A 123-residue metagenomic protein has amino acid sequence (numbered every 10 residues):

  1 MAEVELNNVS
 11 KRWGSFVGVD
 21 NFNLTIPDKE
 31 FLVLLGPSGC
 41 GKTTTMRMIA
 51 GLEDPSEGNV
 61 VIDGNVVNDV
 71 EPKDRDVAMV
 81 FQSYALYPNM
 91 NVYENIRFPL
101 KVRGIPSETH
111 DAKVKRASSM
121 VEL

Functional and structural regions predicted by a protein language model:
W13-V17: Short coil-to-beta microelement around the adenine-binding A-loop and adjacent beta1/P-loop entry of ABC ATPase
L35-P37: The feature captures the beta-strand-to-loop junction immediately N-terminal to the Walker
A50: Helix-to-loop junction immediately C-terminal to a conserved catalytic motif
S56-N59, Y93, T109: Conserved coupling/switch loops of ABC nucleotide-binding domains, chiefly the family-specific signature
N59-V61, N65-V66: ATP-binding/catalytic-site motifs of ATP-hydrolyzing domains
V66-N68, K101-L123: Conserved ABC ATPase "signature" region
M90-F98: Short coil-to-helix segment of the ABC ATPase nucleotide-binding domain corresponding to the Q-loop/switch region
